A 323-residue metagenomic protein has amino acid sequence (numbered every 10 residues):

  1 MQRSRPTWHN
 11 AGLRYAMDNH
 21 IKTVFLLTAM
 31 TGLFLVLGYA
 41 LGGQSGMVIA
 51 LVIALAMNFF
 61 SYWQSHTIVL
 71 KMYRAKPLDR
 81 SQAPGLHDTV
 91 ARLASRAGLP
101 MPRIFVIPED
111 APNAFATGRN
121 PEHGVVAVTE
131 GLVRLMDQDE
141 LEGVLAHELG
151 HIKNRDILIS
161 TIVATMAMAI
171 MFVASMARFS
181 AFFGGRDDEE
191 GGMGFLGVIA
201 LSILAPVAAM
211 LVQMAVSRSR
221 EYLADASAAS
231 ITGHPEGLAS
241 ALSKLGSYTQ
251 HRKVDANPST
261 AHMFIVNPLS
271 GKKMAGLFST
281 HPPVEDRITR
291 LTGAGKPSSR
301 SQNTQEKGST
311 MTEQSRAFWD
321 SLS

Functional and structural regions predicted by a protein language model:
Q2-A16, M193-S217, S227-S323: Cytosolic-facing loops and C-terminal tails of multi-pass membrane proteins
I21-T28, M47-V52, L196-A200: Hydrophobic alpha-helical transmembrane segments
L35-G46: Short, hydrophobic transmembrane alpha-helix segments
G43, V90-A94, R218-H234: An active-site-proximal "capping" alpha-helix that borders the catalytic cofactor pocket
L51-I68, A91, S95, G197-Q213: Transmembrane alpha-helices and immediately adjacent membrane-cytoplasm interface residues in multi-pass integral
F60-T161, V254-N257: Peri-catalytic and regulatory segments of divalent metal-dependent proteins
I157-F172: Basic, amphipathic juxtamembrane/active-site segments that coordinate anionic phosphate or diphosphate groups
A177-L201: Membrane-interfacial helix-loop-helix connectors in multipass membrane proteins
